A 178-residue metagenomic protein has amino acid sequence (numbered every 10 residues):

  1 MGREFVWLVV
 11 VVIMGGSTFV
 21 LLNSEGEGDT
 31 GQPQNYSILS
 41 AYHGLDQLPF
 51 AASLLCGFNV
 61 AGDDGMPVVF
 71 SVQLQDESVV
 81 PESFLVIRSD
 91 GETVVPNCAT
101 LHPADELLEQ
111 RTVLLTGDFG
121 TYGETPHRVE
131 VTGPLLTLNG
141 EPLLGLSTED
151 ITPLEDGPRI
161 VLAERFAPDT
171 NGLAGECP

Functional and structural regions predicted by a protein language model:
M1-V11: N-terminal Sec-pathway targeting helices
V11-L22: Hydrophobic alpha-helical membrane-insertion segments, chiefly the h-region of N-terminal signal peptides
L22-P178: Non-catalytic beta-sheet/beta-sandwich ligand-binding modules that flank or precede catalytic cores
